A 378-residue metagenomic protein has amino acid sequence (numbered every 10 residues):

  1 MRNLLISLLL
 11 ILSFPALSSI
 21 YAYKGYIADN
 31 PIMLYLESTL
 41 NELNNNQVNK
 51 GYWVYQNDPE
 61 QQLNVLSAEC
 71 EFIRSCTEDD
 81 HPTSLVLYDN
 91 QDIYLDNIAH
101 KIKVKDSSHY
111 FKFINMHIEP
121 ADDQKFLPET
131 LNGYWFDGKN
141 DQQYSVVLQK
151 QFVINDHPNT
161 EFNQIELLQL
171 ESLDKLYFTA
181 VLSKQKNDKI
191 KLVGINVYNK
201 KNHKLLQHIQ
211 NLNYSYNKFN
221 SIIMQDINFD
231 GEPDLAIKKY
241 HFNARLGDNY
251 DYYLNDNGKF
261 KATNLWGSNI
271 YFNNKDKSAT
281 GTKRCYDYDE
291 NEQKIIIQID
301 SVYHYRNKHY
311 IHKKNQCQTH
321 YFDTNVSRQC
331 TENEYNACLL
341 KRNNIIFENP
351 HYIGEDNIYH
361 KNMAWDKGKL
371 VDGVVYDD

Functional and structural regions predicted by a protein language model:
S13-P15: N-terminal signal peptide c-region/cleavage motif recognized by signal peptidases
S19-A22, V48, E60-Q62, R74-N187 (+1 more regions): Acidic, small-residue rich beta-repeat scaffolds with periodic aromatic anchors
I27, I32-R74, K283: N-terminal glycine/threonine-rich, aromatic-flanked beta-hairpin/loop signature
I165-L170, K218-I227, G267-T282: Beta-propeller blade termini
D174-V181, D226-K239, K277-T282: Acidic/hydrophobic-patterned starts of short beta strands in beta-sheet-rich repeat architectures
I190-G194, A244-Y252, D289-S301: Structural motif
Y198-K201, R245-T263, V302-H309: Beta-propeller blade repeat segments, especially FG-GAP/WD-type strand-to-loop junctions in 6- to 7-bladed propeller
Q207-Q210, K261-S268, H312-Q318: Beta-propeller fold detector
